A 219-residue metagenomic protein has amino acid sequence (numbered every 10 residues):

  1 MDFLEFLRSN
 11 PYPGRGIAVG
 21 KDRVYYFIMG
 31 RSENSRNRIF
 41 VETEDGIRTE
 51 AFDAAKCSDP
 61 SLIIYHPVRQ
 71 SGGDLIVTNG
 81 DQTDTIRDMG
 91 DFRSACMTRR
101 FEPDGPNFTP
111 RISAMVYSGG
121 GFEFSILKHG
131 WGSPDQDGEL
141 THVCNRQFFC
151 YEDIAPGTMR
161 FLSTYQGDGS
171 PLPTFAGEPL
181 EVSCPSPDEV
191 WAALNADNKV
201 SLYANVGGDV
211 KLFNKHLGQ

Functional and structural regions predicted by a protein language model:
M1-Q219: Conserved short alpha-helical segments that host acidic/polar catalytic motifs at enzyme active sites
